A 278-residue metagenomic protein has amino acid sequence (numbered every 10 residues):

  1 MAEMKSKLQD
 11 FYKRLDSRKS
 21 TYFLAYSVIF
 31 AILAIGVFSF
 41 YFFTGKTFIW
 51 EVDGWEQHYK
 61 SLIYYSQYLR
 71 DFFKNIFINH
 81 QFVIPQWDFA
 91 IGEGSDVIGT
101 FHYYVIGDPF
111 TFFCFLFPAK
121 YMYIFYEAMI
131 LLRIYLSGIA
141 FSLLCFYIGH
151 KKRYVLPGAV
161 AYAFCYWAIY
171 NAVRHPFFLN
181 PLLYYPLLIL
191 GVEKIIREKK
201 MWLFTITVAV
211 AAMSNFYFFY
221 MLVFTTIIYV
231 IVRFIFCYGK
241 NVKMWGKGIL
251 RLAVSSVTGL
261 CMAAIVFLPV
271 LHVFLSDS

Functional and structural regions predicted by a protein language model:
M1-F43, L250-R251, S256: Start-transfer (signal-anchor) and selected internal transmembrane alpha helices of multi-pass inner/ER membrane
E3-S6, Y104, M244: Coil-to-alpha-helix initiation sites in intrinsically disordered, low-complexity, charged segments
L15-K19, E51, Q67, V208-A209 (+1 more regions): Membrane-interface segments at the starts/ends of alpha-helical transmembrane spans
R18-T21, P118-F125, M129, K151-G158 (+1 more regions): Membrane-interface starts of transmembrane alpha-helices
F30, I134-I148, K152-F236, R251-L271 (+1 more regions): Membrane-embedded helix bundles of polyisoprenyl
A34-G138, V160-L182, S276: Membrane-interface coil-to-helix junctions
S66-F73, I195-I196, I235-K240: Hydrophobic residues in alpha-helical segments
G239-L252: Membrane-interface helix-loop-helix junctions at transmembrane boundaries of multi-pass membrane enzymes, predominantly
